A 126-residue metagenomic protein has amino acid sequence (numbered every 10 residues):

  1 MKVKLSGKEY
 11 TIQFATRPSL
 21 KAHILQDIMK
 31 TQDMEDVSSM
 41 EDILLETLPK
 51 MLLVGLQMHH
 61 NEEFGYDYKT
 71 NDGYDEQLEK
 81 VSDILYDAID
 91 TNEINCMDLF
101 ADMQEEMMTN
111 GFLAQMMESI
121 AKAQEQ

Functional and structural regions predicted by a protein language model:
M1-S6, D27, T31-M40, F64-Q126: Charged interaction scaffolds used for protein-protein
Y10-I12: Short, isolated positions in well-ordered beta-strands
R17-L25: Short Gly/aromatic-enriched secondary-structure transition segments
T47-M58, A101-D102: Short, hydrophobic/amphipathic alpha-helical patches that form generic packing surfaces within helical domains
G55-D67: Amphipathic alpha-helical interaction segments
